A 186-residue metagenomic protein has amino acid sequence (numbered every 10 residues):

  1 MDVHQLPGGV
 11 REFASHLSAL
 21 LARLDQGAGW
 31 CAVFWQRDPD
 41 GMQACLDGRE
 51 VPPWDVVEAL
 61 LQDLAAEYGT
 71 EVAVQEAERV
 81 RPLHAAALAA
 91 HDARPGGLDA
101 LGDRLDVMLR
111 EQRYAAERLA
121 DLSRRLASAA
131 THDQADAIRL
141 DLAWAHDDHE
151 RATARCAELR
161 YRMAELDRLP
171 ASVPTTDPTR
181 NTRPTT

Functional and structural regions predicted by a protein language model:
M1-T186: Compositionally biased accessory segments in Actinobacterial proteins
